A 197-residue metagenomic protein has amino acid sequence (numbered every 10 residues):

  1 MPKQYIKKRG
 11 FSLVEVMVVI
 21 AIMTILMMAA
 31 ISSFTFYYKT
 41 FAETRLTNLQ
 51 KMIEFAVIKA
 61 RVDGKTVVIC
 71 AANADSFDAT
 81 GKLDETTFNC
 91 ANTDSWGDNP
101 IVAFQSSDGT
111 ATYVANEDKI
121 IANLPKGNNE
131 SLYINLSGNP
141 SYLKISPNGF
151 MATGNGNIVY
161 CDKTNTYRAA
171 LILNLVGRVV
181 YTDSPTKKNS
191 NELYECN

Functional and structural regions predicted by a protein language model:
M1-F34, Y38: N-terminal single-pass transmembrane signal-anchor helix
P2-K3, A29-N48, E54, I58 (+2 more regions): N-terminal helix-rich module
